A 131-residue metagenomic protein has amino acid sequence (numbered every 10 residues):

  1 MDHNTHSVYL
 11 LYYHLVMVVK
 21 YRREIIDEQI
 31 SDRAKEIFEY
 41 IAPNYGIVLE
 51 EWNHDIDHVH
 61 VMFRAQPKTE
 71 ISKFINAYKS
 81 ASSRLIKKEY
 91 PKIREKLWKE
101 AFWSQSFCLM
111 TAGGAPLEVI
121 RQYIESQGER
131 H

Functional and structural regions predicted by a protein language model:
M1-H131: Basic nucleic-acid-binding interfaces
